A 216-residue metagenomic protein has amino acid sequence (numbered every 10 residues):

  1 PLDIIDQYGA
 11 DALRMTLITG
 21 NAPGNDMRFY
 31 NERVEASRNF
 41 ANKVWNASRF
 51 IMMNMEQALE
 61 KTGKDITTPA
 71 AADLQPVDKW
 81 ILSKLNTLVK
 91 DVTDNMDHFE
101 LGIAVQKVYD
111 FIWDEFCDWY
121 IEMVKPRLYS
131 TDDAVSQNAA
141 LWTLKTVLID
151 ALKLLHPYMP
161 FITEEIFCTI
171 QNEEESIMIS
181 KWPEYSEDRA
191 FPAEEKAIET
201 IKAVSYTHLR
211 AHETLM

Functional and structural regions predicted by a protein language model:
P1-A71, Q171-E173: Catalytic adenosine-cofactor/nucleotide-binding cores of aminoacyl-tRNA synthetases and other
A12-G20, S48, V108-I112, Y120 (+2 more regions): Short alpha-helical scaffolding segments that buttress acidic/His motifs in well-ordered protein cores
I18, A58-K90, E122-Y206: Acidic, turn-prone loop/beta-hairpin segments
M27-V34, H98-Q106, S130-L141: Short, surface-exposed loop/turn segments at secondary-structure junctions
N39-A47, K79-T87, Q106-P126: Core structural elements
L85-I103: Long, non-coiled-coil amphipathic alpha-helical linker/lever segments that couple catalytic cores to other domains
T207-T214: Conserved small/polar residues in nucleotide/adenosyl-binding loops
